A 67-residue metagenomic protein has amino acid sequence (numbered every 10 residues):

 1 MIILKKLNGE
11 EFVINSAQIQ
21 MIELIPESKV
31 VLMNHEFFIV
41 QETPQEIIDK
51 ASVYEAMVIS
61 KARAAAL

Functional and structural regions predicted by a protein language model:
M1-V13, A17-L67: Eukaryotic intrinsically disordered, low-complexity regulatory linkers and tails enriched in Ser/Thr/Pro
